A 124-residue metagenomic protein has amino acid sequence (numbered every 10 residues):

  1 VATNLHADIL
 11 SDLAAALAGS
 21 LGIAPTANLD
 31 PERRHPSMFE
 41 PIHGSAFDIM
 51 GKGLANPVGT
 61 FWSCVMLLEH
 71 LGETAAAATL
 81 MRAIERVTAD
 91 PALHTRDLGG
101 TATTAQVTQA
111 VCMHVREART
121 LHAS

Functional and structural regions predicted by a protein language model:
A2-T79, A83-A92: Glycine-rich phosphate/nucleotide-binding loop
T74, T79, A83-S124: Glycine-rich phosphate/pyrophosphate-binding loop and the adjoining helix
